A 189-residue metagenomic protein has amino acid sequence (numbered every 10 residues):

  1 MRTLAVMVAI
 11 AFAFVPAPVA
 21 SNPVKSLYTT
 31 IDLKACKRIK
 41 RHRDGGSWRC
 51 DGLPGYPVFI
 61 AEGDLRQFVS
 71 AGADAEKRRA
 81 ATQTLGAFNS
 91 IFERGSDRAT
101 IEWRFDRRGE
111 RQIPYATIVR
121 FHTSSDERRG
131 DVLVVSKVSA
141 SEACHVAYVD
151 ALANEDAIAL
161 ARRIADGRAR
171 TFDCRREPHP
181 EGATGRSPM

Functional and structural regions predicted by a protein language model:
T3, T29-T30, T82-T84, T100 (+4 more regions): Residue-identity detector for threonine
T3-A5, A13-A87: Charge-rich, low-complexity N-terminal segments
K34-C36, R49-P54, A140-V146, R170-C174: Functionally engaged cysteine thiol sites
K34-K40, E62, E76, E93 (+7 more regions): Glutamate identity and glutamate-enriched acidic tracts
T82-L85, G130-V132, L160-I164: Surface-exposed beta-strand edges and their flanking turn/coil or helix-capping segments
A87-L152: Short helix/strand-capping turn motifs
D150-M189: C-terminal partner/receptor-binding element of secreted or periplasmic proteins
